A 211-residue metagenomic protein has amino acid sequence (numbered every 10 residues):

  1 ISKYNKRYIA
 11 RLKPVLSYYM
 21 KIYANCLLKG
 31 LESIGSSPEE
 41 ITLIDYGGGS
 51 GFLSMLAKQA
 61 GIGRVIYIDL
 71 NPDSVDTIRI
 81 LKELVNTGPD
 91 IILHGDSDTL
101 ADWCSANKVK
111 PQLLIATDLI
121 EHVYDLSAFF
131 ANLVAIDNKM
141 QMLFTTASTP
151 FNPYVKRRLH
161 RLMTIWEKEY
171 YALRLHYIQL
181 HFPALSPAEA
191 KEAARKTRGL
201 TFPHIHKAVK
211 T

Functional and structural regions predicted by a protein language model:
I1-V109, L113, R161: Conserved N-terminal segment of class I S-adenosyl-L-methionine
I68, T117, T145: Conserved residues at the C-terminal ends of beta-strands
P72, R79, T117, S127-V134: Short, well-ordered alpha-helical packing segments
I92-G95, D118, L133, M142: Generic low-polarity alpha-helical segments
T99-D102, E121, P150: Active-site micro-motifs of SAM-dependent methyltransferase domains
Q112-Y124: A short SAM/SAH-binding and catalytic strip from SAM-dependent methyltransferases
Y124-T211: S-adenosyl-L-methionine-dependent methyltransferase catalytic module, highlighting the catalytic core
